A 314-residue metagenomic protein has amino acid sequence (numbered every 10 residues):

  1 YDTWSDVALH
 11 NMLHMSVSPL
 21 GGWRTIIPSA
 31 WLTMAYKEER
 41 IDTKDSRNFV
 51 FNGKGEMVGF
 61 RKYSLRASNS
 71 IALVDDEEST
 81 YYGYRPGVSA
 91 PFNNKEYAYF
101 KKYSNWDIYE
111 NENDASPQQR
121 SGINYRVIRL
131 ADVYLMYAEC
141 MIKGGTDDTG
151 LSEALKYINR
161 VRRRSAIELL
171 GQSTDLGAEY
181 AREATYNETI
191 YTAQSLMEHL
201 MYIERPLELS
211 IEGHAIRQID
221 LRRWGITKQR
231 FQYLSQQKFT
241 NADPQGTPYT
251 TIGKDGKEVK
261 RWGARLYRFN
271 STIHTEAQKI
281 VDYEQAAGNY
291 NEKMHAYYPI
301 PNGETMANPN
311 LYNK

Functional and structural regions predicted by a protein language model:
Y1-G53: Polar, glycine-rich mid-to-C-terminal structural blocks that act as macromolecule-binding/assembly scaffolds
Y1-W4, V58-K314: Acidic/polar-rich alpha-helix caps and helix-coil junctions
